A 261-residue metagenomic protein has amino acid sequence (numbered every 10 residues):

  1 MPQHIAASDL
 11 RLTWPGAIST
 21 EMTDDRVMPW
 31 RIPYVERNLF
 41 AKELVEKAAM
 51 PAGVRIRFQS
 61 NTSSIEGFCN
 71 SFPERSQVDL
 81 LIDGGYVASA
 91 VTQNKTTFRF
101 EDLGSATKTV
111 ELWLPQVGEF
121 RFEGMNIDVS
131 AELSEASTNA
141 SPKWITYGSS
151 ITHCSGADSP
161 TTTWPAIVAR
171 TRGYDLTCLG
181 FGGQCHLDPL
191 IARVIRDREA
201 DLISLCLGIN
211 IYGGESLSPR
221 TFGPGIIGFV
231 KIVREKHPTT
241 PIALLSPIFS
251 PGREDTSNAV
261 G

Functional and structural regions predicted by a protein language model:
M1-K143: N-terminal secretory targeting modules
E43-E46, G180-Q184: Short, flexible loop segments at the rims of nucleotide/cofactor-binding pockets, characterized by
A49, G53, P189-G261: Alpha-helical cap/lid subdomain in secreted, periplasmic, or secretory-pathway luminal O-acyl-processing enzymes
N61-S63, R172-Y174, P238: Short glycine/proline-enriched coil/turn segments at helix->beta-strand junctions
G67, Y147-G148, L245: Short hydrophobic segments within beta-strands
G85, L103, V110-G182, P189-E199: Serine-esterase "nucleophile elbow" of acetyl-processing enzymes
Y86, T152, Q184, I211 (+1 more regions): Surface-exposed, flexible loop/turn segments at secondary-structure boundaries
Y174, F181-Q184, G208, P247: An acidic- and aromatic-residue-enriched active-site/binding cleft used to recognize and process polar
